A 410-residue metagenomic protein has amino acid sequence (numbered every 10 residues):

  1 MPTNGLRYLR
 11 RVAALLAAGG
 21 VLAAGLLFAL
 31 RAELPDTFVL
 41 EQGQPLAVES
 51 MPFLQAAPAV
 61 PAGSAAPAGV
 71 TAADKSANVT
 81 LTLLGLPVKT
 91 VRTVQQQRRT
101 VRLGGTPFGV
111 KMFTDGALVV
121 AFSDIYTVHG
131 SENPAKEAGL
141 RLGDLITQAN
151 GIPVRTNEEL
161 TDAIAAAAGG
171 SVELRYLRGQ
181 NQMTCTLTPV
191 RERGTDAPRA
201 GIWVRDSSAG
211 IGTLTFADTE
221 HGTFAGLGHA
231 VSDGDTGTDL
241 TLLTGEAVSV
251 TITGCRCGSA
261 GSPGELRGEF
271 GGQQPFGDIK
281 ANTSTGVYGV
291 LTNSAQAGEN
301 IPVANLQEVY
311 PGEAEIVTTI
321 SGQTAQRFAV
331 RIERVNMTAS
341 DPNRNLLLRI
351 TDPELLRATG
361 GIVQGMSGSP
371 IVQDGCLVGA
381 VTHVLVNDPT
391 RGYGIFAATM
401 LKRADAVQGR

Functional and structural regions predicted by a protein language model:
M1-V48, F53, L214, G237 (+2 more regions): Gram-positive cell-envelope targeting signals
L26-L84, T93: Beta-strand-enriched, solvent-exposed domains that form extended recognition/catalytic surfaces
L40-P52, D115, L142, Y310 (+2 more regions): Short, flexible surface segments
P67-A72, Q148-N181, G298, D388-T399: PDZ domains, with a preference for the canonical peptide-binding region formed by the helix
L81-L83, K89-T90, Q95-Q96, F108 (+3 more regions): PDZ-domain C-terminal substructure recognizer with occasional recognition of PDZ-binding tails
G109, F113-E137: PDZ/PDZ-like groove recognition
A135-N157, I371-D374, V378-H383: Conserved PDZ fold ligand-binding element
V190-G360, Q364, Q373-D374, T382 (+1 more regions): Serine endopeptidase catalytic core focused on the charge-relay Asp
